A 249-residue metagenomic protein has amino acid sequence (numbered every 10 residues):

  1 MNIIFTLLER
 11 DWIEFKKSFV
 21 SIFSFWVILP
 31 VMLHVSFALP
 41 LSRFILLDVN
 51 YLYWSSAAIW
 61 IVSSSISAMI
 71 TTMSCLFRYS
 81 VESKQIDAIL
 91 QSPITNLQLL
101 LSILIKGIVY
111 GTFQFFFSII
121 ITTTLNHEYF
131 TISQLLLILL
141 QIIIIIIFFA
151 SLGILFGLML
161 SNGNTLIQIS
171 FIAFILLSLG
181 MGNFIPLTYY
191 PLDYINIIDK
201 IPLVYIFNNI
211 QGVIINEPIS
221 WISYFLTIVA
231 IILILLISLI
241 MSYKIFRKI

Functional and structural regions predicted by a protein language model:
M1-N126, L140, I145-L155, L160-Y205 (+1 more regions): Hydrophobic transmembrane alpha-helices and immediately adjacent juxtamembrane helices of multi-pass inner-membrane
S133-L140: Paired small-residue
